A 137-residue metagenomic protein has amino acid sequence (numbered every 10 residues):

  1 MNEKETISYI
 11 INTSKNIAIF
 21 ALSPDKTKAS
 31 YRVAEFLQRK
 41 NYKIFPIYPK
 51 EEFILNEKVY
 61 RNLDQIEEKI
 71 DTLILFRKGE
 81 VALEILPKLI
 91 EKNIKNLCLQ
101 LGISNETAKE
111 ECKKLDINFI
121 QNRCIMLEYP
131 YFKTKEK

Functional and structural regions predicted by a protein language model:
M1-E3, I54-E84: Glycine-rich, highly charged phosphate/nucleotide-binding loops
M1-T13: Short N-terminal or domain-adjacent regulatory/targeting segments
A18-F20: Conserved beta-strand elements of the Class I
D25-K28, A34-L55: NAD(P)-binding Rossmann-fold cofactor-contacting core
I54, E67-K69, E106-Y129: Short acidic, glycine/proline-enriched helix-loop-strand junctions
L89-C112: ADP-ribose/adenylate-binding Rossmann-like module
E128-K137: A charged, well-structured terminal subsegment
